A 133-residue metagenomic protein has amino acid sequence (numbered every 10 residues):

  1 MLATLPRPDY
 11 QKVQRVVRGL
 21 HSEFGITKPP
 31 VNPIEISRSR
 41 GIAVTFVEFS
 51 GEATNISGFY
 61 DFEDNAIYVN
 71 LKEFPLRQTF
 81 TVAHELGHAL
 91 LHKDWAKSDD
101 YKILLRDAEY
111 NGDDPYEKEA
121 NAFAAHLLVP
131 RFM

Functional and structural regions predicted by a protein language model:
M1-M133: Active-site hotspot residues in diverse enzymes, especially metal/ion-binding acidic/histidine motifs
